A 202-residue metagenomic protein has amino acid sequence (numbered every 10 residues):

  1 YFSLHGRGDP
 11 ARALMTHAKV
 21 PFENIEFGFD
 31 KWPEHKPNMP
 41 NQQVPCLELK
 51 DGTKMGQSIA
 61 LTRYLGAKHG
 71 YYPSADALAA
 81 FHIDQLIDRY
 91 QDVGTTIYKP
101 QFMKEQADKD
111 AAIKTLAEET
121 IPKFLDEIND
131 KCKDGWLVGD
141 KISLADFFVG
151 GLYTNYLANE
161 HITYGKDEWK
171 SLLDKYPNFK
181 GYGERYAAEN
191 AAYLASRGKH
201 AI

Functional and structural regions predicted by a protein language model:
Y1-T115, E119-K123, L137: GST-like domain detector, emphasizing the conserved glutathione-binding G-site in the N-terminal thioredoxin-like
N38-P40, A191, A195: Intrinsic low-complexity, intrinsically disordered segments enriched in polar/basic residues
L65, L78, H82-A188, L194: GST-like fold's C-terminal all-alpha helical module
G198-I202: Eukaryotic N-terminal low-complexity, Ser/Thr- and Lys/Arg-rich leader segments that predominantly function as
